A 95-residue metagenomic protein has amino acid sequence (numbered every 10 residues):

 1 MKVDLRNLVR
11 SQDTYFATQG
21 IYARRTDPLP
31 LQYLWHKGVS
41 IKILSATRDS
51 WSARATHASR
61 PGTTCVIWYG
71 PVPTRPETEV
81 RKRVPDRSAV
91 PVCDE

Functional and structural regions predicted by a protein language model:
M1-L5: Membrane-proximal amphipathic alpha-helices that sit immediately adjacent to an N-terminal transmembrane/signal-anchor
R10-E95: Periplasmic/extracellular, small/polar-rich flexible segments of pilin-like filament-forming proteins
